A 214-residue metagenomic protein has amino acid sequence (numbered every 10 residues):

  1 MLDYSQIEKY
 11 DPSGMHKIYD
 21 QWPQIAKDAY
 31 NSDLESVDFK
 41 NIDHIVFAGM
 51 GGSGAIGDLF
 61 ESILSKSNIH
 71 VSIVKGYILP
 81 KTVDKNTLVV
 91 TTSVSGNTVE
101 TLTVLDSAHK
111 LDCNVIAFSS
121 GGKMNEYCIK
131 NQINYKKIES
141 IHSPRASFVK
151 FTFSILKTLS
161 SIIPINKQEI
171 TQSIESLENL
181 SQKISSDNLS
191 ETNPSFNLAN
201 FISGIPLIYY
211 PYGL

Functional and structural regions predicted by a protein language model:
M1-A29: Cofactor-/ligand-binding subdomain signature composed of acidic, glycine-rich, tryptophan-containing flexible loops
D3-Q6, Y10, H44, E139 (+1 more regions): Generic preference for well-ordered secondary structure
E8, M15, I141-P144, E191: Alpha-helix initiation/capping motif
D11-G14, D33-V37, D43, S160-L214: Active-site phosphate/pyrophosphate-binding segments
P23, P80, P144, P206-L207: Proline-rich low-complexity regions
A26-S32, I69-G76, L189-T192: Short gly/ser/thr-rich secondary-structure transition/capping motifs
K40-Q182, N200: Glycine-rich phosphate-binding loops that contact phosphosugars or nucleotide phosphates
